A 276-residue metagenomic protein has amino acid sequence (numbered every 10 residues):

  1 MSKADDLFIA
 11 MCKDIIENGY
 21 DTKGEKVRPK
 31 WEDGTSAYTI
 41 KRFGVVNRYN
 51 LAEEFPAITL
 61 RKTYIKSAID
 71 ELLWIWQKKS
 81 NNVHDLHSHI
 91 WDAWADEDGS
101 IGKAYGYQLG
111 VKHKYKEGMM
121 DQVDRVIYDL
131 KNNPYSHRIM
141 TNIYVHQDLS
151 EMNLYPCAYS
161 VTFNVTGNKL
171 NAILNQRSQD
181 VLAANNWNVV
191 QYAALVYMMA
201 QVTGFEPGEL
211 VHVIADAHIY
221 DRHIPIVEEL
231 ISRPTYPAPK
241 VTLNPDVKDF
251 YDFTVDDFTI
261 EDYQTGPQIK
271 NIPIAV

Functional and structural regions predicted by a protein language model:
M1-V276: Terminal, non-catalytic protein-protein interaction segments that mediate quaternary/complex assembly
